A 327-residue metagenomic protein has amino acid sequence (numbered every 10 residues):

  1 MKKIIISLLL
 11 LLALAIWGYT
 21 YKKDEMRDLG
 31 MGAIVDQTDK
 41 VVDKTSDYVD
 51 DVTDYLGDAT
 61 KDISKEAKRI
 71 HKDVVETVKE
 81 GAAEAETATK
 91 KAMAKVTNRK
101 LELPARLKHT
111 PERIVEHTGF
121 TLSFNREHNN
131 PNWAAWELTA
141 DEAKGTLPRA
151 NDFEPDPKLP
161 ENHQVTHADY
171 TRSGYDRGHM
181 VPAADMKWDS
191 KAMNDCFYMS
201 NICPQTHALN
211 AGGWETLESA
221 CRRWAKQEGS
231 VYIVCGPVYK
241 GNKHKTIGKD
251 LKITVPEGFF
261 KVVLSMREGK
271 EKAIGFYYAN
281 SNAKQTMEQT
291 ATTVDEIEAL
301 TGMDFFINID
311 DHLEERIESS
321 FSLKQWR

Functional and structural regions predicted by a protein language model:
K2-R327: Domain-level detector for secreted/extracellular nuclease and nuclease-toxin modules, and for the ENPP-like C-terminal
